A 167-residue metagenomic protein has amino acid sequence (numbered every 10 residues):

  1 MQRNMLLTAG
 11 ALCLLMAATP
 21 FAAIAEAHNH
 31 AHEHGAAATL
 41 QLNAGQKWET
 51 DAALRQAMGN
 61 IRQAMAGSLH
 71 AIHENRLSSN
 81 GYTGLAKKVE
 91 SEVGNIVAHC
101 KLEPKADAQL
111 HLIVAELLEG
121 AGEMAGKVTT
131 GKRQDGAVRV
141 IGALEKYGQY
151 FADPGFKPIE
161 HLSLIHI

Functional and structural regions predicted by a protein language model:
M1-G10: Bacterial N-terminal signal peptides that target proteins for export
A9-T19: Bacterial N-terminal signal peptides
T19-A25: Sec/Tat signal peptide C-region and signal peptidase I cleavage site
E26-L77, I159: Immediate post-signal-peptide N-terminus of mature secreted/exported proteins
T83-A98, E116: Short N-proximal segments of mature Sec-exported proteins
E92-H111: Short, solvent-exposed, charged loop/turn and helix-capping segments that join or cap alpha-helices on peripheral
L110-L162: Helix-rich interaction surfaces within compact, conserved domain-sized segments that mediate assembly or partner
I165-I167: Conserved small/polar residues in nucleotide/adenosyl-binding loops
